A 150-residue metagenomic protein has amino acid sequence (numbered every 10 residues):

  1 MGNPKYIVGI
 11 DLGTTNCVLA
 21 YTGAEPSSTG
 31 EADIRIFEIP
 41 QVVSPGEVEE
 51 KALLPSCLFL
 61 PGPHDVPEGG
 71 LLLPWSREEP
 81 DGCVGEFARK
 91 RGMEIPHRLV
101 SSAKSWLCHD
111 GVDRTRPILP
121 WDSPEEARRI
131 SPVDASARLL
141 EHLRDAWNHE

Functional and structural regions predicted by a protein language model:
G2-G30: Gly/Thr-rich phosphate-binding beta-strand-loop-beta motif of the actin/hexokinase/Hsp70
A32-E150: Phosphate-binding loop and its immediate beta->loop->alpha context in nucleotide/phosphate-handling enzymes
